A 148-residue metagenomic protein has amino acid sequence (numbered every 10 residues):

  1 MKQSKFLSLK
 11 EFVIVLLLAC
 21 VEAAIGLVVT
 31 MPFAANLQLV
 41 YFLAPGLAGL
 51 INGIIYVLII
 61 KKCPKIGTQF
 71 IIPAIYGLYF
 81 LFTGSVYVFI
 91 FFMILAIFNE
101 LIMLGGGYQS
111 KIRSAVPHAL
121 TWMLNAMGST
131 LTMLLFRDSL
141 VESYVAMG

Functional and structural regions predicted by a protein language model:
K2-I71: Hydrophobic transmembrane alpha-helices
A19-L27, I75-T83, T121-T130: Aromatic-anchored segments of alpha-helical transmembrane domains
V29-F33, L37, C63, G67 (+4 more regions): Membrane-interfacial segments
T30, A34, I75-M103: Interfacial aromatic-anchored transmembrane helix boundaries in multi-pass membrane proteins
N52-G53, Q69-I72, Y76, F80 (+2 more regions): Hydrophobic, aromatic-enriched alpha-helical segments typical of multi-pass transmembrane helices
T68-G77, L95, K111-L124: Central hydrophobic cores of alpha-helical transmembrane segments in multi-pass integral membrane proteins
L81-V88, L101-I112, A126-T132: Juxtamembrane membrane-interface segments at transmembrane alpha-helix termini
F89, P117-G148: Membrane-embedded alpha-helical hairpins and interfacial helices in multi-pass inner-membrane proteins
